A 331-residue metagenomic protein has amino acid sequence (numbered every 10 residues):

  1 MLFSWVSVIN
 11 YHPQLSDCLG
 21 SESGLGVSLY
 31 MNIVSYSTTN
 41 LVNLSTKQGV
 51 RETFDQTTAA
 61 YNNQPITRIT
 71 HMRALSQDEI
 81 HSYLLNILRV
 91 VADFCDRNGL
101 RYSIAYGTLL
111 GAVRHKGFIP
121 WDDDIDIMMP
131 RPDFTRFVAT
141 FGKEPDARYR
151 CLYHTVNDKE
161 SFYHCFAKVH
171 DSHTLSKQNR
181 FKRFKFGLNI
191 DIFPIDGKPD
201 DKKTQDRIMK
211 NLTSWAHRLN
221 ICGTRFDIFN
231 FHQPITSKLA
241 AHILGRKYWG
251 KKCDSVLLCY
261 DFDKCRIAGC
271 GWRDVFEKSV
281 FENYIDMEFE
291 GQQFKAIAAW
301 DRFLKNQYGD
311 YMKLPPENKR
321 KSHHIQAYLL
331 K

Functional and structural regions predicted by a protein language model:
Y11-Q14, Y30, Y36, Q48 (+2 more regions): Low-complexity, intrinsically disordered or signal/transmembrane-proximal segments
N62, I66-D96, V138-D200, A241 (+2 more regions): Conserved catalytic core of two-metal-ion nucleotidyltransferases
A92-I125, M129, F134-T135, S279 (+1 more regions): Active-site nucleotide-donor binding segment shared across nucleotidyl transfer reactions
R183-F229: Conserved, surface-exposed functional patches that form binding/active-site neighborhoods
